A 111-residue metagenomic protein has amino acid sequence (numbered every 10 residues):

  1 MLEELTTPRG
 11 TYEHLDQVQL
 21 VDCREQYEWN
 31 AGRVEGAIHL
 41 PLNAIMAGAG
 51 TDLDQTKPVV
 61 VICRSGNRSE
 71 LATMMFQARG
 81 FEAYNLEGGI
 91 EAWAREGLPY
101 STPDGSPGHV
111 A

Functional and structural regions predicted by a protein language model:
M1-Q19, E25-P58, N67-A111: Rhodanese-like catalytic fold shared by cysteine-dependent sulfurtransferases and DSP/PTP-type phosphatases
I62: Short, surface-exposed ligand- or partner-binding patches at beta-edge/loop junctions that are enriched in aromatics
